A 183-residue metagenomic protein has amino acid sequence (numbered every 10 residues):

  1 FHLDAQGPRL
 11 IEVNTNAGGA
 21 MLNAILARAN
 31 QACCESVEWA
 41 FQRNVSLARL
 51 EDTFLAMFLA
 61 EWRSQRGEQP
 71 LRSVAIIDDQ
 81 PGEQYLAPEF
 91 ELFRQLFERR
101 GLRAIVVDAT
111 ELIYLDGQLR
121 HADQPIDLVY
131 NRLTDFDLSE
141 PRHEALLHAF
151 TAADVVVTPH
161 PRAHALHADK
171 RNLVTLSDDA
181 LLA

Functional and structural regions predicted by a protein language model:
F1-H2, E12: Conserved acidic functional residues
H2-A5, G19-A24, R28-A183: Domain-scale recognition of functional cores that engage charged ligands
L10-A17: Short hydrophobic beta-strand that contains or immediately precedes a catalytic carboxylate
